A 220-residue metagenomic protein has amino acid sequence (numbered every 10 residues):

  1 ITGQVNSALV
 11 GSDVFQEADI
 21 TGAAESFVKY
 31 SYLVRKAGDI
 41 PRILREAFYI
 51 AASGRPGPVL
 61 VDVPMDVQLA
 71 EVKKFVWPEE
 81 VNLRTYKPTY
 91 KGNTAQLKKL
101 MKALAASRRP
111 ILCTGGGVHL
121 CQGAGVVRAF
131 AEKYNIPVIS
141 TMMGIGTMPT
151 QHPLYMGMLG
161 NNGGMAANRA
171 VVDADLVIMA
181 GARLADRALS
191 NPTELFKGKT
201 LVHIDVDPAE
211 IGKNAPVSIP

Functional and structural regions predicted by a protein language model:
I1-P220: N-terminal alpha/beta PP-like core and its mobile active-site loop of ThDP/TPP-dependent enzymes
